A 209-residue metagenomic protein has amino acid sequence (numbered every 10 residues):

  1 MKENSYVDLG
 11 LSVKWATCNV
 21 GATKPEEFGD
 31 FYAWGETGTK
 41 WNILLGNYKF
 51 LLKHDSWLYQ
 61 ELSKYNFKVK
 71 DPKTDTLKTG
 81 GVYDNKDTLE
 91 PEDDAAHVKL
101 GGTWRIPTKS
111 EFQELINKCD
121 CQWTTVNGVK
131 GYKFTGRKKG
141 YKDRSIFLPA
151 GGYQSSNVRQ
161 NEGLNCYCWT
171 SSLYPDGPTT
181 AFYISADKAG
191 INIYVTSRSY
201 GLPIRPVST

Functional and structural regions predicted by a protein language model:
M1-T209: Conserved positions within compact, well-structured domain cores
